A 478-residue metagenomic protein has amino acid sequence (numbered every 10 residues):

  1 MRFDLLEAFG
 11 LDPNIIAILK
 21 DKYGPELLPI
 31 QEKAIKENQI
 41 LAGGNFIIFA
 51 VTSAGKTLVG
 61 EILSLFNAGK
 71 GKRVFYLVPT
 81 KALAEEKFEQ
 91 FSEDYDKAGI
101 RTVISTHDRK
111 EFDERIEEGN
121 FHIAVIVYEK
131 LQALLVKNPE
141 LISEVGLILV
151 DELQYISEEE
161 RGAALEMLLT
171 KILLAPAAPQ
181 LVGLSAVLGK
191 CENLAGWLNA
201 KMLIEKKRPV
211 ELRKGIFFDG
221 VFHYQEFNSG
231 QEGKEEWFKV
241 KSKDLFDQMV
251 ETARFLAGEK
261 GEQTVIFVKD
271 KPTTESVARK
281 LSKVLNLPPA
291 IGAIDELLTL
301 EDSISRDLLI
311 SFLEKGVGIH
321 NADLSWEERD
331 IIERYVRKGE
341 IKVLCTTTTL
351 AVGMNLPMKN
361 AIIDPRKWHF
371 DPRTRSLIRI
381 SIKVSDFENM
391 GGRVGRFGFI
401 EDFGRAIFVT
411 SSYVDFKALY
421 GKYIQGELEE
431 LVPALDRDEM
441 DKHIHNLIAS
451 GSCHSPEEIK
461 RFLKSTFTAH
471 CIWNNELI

Functional and structural regions predicted by a protein language model:
R2-F49: Conserved pre-motif I regulatory segment
V51, F75-Y76, E85-F88, S92-T106 (+3 more regions): Conserved C-terminal RecA-like helicase domain
A54-L58, K72-E93, Q132-A133, A186-C191 (+1 more regions): Conserved Walker A/P-loop ATP-binding site and its immediately adjacent core in helicase/helicase-like ATPase domains
S92-L135: Inter-Walker segment of RecA-like/P-loop motor cores
A124, Y128-Q132, N138-L181: SF2 helicase catalytic motif II
T170, Q180-K280, L313, G318 (+1 more regions): Conserved interdomain linker/interface between the two RecA-like ATPase lobes of SF2 helicase motors
P179, N360, D364-K422: Conserved segment of the helicase C-terminal RecA-like domain
E327-I332, V336, Q425-I478: C-terminal accessory/connector segments of nucleic-acid motor ATPases
